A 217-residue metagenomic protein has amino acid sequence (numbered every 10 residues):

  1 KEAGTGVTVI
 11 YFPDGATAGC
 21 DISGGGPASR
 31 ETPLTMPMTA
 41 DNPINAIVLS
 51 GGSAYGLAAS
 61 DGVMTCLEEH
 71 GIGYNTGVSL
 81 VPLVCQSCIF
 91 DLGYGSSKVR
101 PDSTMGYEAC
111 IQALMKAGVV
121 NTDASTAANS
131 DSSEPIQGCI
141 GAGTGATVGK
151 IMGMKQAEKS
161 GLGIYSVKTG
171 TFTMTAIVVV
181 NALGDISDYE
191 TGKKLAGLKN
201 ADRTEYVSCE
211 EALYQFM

Functional and structural regions predicted by a protein language model:
K1-M217: Alpha/propeptide regions of enzymes that mature by internal proteolysis
